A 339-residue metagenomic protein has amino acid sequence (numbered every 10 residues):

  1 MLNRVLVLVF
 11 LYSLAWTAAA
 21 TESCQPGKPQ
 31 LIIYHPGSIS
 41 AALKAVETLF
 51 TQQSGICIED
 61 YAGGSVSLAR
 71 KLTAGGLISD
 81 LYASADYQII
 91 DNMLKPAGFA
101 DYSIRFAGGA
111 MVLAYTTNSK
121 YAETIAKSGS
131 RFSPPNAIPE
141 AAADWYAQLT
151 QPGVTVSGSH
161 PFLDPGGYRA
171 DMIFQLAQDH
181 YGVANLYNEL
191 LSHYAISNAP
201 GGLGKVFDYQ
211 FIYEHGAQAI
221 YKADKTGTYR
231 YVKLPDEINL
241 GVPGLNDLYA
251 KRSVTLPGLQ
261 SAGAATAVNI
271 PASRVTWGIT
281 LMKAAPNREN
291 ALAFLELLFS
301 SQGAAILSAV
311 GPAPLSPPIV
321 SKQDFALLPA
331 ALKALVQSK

Functional and structural regions predicted by a protein language model:
V5-A15: Bacterial N-terminal signal peptides
Y12, A107-G109, R274: Short, solvent-exposed loop/turn segments at the edges of secondary structure
W16-A20: Sec/Tat signal peptide C-region and signal peptidase I cleavage site
T21-C57, Y61-G75, D86-Y87, K95 (+1 more regions): Exported/periplasmic ABC-transporter solute-binding proteins
G75, S79-D86, I90-R105: Short beta-strand-centered segments that line the small-molecule binding cleft or hinge of alpha/beta clamshell
